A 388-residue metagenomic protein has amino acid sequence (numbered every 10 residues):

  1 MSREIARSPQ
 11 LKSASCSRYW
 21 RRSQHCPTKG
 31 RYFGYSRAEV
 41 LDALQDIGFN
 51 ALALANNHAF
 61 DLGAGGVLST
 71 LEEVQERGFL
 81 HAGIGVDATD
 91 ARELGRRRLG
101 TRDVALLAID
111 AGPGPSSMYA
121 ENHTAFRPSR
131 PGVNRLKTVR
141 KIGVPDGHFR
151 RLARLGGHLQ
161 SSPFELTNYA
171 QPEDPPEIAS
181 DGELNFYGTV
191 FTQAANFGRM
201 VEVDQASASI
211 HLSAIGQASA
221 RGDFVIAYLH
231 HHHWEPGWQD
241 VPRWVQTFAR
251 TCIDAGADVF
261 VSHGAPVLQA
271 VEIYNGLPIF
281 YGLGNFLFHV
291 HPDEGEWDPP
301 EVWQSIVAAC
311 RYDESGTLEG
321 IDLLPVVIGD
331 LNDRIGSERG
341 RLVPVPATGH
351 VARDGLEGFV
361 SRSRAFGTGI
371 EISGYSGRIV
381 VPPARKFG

Functional and structural regions predicted by a protein language model:
M1-G388: Acidic, metal/ion-coordinating pockets
